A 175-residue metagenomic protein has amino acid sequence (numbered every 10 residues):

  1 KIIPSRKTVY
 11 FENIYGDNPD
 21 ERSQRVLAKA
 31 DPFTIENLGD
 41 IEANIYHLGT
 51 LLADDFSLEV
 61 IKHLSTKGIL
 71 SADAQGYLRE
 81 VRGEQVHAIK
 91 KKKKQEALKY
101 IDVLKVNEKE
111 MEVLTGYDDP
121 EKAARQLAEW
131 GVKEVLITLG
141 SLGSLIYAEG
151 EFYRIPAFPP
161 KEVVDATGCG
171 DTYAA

Functional and structural regions predicted by a protein language model:
K1-D55, E59-I69: Conserved N-terminal subdomain of the carbohydrate kinase-like
K1-I2, L70-D73, R154-P156: Short hydrophobic/aromatic-enriched beta-strand-loop microsegments
P4-R6, Q75-Y77, F158-E162: Short, acidic/turn-prone active-site loops that include or flank metal/cofactor- and phosphate-binding residues
Y10-E12, R79-E84, V163-T167: Short, charged, surface-exposed secondary-structure boundary motifs
I41, K99, W130: Structured loop/turn residues at beta-strand edges in well-structured enzyme cores
I45, G49-R125: Conserved beta-alpha-beta core of the PfkB/ribokinase-like small-molecule kinase fold
H63, A88-K91, Q95, P120-A175: Conserved phosphate-binding/catalytic region of the ribokinase-like
